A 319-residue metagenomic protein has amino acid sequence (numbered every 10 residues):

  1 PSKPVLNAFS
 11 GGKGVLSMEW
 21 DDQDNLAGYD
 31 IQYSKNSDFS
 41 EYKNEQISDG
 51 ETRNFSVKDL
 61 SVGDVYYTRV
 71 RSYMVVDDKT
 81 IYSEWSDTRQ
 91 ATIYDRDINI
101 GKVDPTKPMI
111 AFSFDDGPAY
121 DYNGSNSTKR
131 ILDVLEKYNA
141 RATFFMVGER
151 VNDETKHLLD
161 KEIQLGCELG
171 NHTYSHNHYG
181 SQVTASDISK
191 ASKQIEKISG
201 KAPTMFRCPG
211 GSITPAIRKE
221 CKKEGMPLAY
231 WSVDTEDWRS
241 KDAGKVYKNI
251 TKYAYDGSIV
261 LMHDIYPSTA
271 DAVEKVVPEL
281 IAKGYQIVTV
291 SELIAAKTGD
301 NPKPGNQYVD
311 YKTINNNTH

Functional and structural regions predicted by a protein language model:
P1-D24, T80-D95: Pro/Thr/Ser/Gly-rich low-complexity, intrinsically disordered linker/stalk tracts
N25-N44: Extracellular low-complexity, O-glycosylation-prone stalks/linkers
E51-F55: Short S/T/G- and acidic-enriched coil/turn segments that sit immediately N-terminal to beta-strands in beta-sandwich
V57-D78: Beta-strand-rich modules
Y94-Y179, T184-D187, S192-K197, A295: Active-site beta->alpha N-cap acidic-glycine motif
R96, K102-D104, E136-A142, V151-N152 (+1 more regions): C-terminal domain-boundary segment and adjacent tail
G124-S125, H157, S175-A202, G210-D256 (+1 more regions): Alpha-helical scaffold elements lining the catalytic groove of polysaccharide deacetylases
